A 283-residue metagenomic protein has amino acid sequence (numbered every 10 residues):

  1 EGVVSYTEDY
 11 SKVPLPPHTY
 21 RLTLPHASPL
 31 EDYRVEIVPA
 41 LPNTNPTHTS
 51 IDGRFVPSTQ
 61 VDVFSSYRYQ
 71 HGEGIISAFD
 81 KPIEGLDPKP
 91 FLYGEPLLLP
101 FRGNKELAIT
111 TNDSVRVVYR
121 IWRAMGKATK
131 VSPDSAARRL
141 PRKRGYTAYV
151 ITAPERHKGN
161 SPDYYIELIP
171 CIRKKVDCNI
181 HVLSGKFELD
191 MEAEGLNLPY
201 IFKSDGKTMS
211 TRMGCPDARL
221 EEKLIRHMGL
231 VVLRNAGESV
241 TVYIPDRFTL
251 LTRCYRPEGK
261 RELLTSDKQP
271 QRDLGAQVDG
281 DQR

Functional and structural regions predicted by a protein language model:
E1-N43, G126-K175, D273-G275, R283: N-terminal export/targeting and maturation segments
G2, Y10, H18, G53-R54 (+3 more regions): Intrinsic-disorder/low-complexity loop/linker signature
T7, P16, T23-A27, E36-V38 (+13 more regions): A structural detector for beta-sheet-dominated domains
L22-L24, E31, A78-A128, L224-Y255 (+2 more regions): Helix-rich interaction surfaces within compact, conserved domain-sized segments that mediate assembly or partner
L22-Y93, G159-H227: Mature extracytoplasmic domains of secretory-pathway proteins
K260-D267: Surface-exposed loop/edge segments in extracytoplasmic proteins
